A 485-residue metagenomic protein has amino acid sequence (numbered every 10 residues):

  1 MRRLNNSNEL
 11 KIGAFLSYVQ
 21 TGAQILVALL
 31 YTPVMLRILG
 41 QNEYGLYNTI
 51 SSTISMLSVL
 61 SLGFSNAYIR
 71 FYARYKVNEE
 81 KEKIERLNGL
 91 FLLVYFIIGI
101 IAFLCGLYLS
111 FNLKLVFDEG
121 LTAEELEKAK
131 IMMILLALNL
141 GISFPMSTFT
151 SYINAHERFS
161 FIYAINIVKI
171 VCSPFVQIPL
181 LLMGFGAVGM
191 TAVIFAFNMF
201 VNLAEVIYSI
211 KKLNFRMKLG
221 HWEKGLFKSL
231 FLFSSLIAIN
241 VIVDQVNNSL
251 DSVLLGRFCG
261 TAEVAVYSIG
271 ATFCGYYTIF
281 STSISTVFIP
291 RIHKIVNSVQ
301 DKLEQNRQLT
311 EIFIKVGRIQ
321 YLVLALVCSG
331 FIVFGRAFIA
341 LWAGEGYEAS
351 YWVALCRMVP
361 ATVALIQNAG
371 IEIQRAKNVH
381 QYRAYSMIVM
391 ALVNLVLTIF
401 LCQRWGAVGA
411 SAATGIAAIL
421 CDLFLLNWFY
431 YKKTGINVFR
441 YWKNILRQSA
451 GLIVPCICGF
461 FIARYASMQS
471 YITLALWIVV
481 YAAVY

Functional and structural regions predicted by a protein language model:
M1-L10, E127, A187, L203-N248 (+3 more regions): Interhelical loop/hinge segments that connect adjacent transmembrane helices in multipass membrane
S7, K11, L140-N166, M183-V188 (+1 more regions): Membrane-interface junctions at transmembrane-helix termini in multi-pass inner-membrane proteins
E9-R74, A102-L107, N139, K169-P174 (+4 more regions): Signature of the first transmembrane helix
I12-A28, V193-E205, S209, K224-K294 (+5 more regions): Transmembrane helical elements of multi-pass membrane transporters/channels
V34-E43, S160, V171-L203, Q381 (+4 more regions): Membrane-interface helix-loop junctions in multi-pass transport and translocation proteins
L62-N78, L92, A155, L213-N214 (+3 more regions): Helix-loop junctions and terminal segments of transmembrane helices in multi-pass membrane transport/translocation
S110-L135, F331-T362, T434: Interfacial segments at transmembrane-helix termini and the short loops linking adjacent helices
I131-L135, L232, M390, R404 (+1 more regions): Transmembrane alpha-helical segments of multi-pass transport proteins
